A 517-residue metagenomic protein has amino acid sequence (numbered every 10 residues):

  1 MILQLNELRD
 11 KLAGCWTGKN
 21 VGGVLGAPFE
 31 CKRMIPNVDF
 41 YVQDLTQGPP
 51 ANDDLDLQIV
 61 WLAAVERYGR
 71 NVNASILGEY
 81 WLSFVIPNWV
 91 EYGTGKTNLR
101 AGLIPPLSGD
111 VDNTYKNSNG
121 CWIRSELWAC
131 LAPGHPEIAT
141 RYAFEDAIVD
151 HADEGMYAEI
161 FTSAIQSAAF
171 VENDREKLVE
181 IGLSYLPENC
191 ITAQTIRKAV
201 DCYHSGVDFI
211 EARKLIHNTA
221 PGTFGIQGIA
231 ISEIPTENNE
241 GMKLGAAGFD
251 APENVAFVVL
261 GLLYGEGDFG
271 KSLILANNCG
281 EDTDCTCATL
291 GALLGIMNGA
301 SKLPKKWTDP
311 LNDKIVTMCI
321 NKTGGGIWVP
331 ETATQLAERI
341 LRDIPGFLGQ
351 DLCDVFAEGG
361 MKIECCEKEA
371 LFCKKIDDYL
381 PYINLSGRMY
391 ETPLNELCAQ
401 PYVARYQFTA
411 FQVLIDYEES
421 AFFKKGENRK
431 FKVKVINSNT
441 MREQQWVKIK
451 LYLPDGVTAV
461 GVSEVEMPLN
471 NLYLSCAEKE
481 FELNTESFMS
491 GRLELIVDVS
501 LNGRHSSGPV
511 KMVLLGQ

Functional and structural regions predicted by a protein language model:
I2-V60, I76-G78: An N-terminal structural lobe/cap that precedes and organizes the functional/catalytic core across diverse proteins
V21, L25, K32, V38-F40 (+4 more regions): Catalytic phosphate/nucleotide-handling subdomain of diverse soluble enzymes
L99, S108-K116, C130-A132, F144-V149 (+1 more regions): Accessory "access/gating" subregions that flank catalytic or transport cores
E369-L371, K375, L380-K424: Low-complexity, acidic Ser/Thr/Pro/Gly-rich terminal tails and inter-domain linkers that flank the onset of structured
K425-M441: Short beta-strand elements of extracellular/lumenal beta-sandwich folds
E443-G456: Short acidic, flexible loop segments centered on an aromatic residue
A477-S487: Short, hydrophobic beta-strand segments
E486-Q517: Terminal connector regions
